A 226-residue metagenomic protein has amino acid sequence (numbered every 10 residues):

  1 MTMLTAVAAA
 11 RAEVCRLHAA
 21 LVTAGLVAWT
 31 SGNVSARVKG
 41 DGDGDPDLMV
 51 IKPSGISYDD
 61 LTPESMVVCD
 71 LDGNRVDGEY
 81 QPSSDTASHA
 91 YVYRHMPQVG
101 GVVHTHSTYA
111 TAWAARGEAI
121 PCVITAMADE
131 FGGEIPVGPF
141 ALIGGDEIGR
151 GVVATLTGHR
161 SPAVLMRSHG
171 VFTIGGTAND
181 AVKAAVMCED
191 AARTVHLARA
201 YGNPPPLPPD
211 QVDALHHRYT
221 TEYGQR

Functional and structural regions predicted by a protein language model:
M1-R226: Glycine-rich flexible loops
